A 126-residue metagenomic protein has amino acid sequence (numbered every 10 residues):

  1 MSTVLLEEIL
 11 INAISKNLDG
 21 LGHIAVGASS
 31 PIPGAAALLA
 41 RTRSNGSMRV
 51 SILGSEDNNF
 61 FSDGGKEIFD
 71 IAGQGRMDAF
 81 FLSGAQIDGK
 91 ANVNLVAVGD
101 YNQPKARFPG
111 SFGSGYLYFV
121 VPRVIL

Functional and structural regions predicted by a protein language model:
M1-F69, Q74-A79: N-terminal active-site beta-alpha-beta segment that forms phosphate/nucleotide-binding and substrate-recognition loops
N58-L126: Conserved phosphate- and dinucleotide-binding cores of soluble alpha/beta proteins, encompassing both enzyme active
